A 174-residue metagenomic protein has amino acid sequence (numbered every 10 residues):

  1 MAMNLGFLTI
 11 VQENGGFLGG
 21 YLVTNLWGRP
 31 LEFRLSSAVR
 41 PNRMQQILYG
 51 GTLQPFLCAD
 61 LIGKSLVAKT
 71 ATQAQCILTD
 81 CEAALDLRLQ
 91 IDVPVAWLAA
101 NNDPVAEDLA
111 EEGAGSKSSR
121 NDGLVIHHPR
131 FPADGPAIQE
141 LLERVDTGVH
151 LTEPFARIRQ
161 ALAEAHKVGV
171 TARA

Functional and structural regions predicted by a protein language model:
M1-S36: N-terminal, charge-rich interaction modules
N4-F7, Q75-I77, P94-A96: Structural motif
Q12-N14, D80-D86, F131: Gly/Ser/Thr-rich loops at beta-strand to alpha-helix junctions that form or flank small-molecule/cofactor-binding
G15-L18, L57, L61, Q73 (+2 more regions): Conserved active-site and cofactor/substrate-binding residues in soluble primary-metabolism enzymes
P30-D60: Conserved short S/T/G-enriched processing/targeting/catalytic segments and their helical context
L48-Q90: Short HxH-centered metal-ligating active-site micro-motif
L87-L109: Short, acidic/small-residue loops that bind anionic groups at enzyme active sites
N102, A106-A174: C-terminal folded domains that constitute the principal catalytic or ligand-binding module of multi-domain proteins
